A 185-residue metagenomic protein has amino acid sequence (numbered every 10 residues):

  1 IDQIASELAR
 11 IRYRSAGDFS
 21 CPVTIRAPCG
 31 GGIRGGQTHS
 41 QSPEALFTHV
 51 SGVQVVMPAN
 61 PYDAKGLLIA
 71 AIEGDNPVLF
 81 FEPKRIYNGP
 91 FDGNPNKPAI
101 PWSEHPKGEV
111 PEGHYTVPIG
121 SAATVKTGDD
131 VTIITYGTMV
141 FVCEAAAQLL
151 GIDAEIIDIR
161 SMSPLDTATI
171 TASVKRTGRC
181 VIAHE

Functional and structural regions predicted by a protein language model:
I1-I134, V140-V142: Conserved thiamine diphosphate
G17, A122-K126, Q148-L149, I170-K175: Short, conserved, surface-exposed binding loops centered on an aromatic residue
E44, L68, A147, I170-T171: Short amphipathic alpha-helical segments and helix-helix/interface helices
L46-H49, V142-I157: Short helix-loop-beta junction
Q54-M57, I156-D158, I182-A183: Short catalytic-loop micro-motif centered on adjacent basic/acidic residues
P77-F81, V174-H184: A polyampholytic, Gly/Pro-enriched intrinsically disordered region
E82, T135-G137, D158-S161, A183-E185: Active-site proximal loops enriched in glycine and acidic residues that flank catalytic Cys/His/Asp and coordinate
G151-C180: Core nucleotide-handling region used for phosphoryl-transfer chemistry
